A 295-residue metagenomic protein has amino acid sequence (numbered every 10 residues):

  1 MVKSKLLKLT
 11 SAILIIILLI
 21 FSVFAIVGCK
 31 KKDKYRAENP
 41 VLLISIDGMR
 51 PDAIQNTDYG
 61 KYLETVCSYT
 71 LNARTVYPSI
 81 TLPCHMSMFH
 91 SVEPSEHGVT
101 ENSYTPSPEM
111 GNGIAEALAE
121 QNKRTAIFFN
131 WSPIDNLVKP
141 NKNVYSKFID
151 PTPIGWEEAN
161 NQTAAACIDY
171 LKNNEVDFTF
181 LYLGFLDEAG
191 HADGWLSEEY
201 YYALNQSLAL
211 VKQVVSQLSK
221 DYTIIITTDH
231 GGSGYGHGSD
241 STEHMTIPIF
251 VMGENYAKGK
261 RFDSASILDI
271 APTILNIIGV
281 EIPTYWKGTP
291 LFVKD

Functional and structural regions predicted by a protein language model:
I13-V23: Bacterial N-terminal signal peptides
L42-S45, Y59-Y62, A203-T242, I249 (+1 more regions): Metal-dependent active-site segment of extracytoplasmic phospho-/sulfohydrolases and closely related
P51-H85, V92: Short, structured active-site-proximal loop/turn typified by the sulfatase FGly-forming signature C/S-X-P-X-R
C84-H90, D240-E281: Substrate-binding rim/cap in mid-to-C-terminal beta-strand-loop elements of soluble/periplasmic
S95-E158: Catalytic-site neighborhoods of secreted/periplasmic enzymes that process anionic sulfate/phosphate groups
V138-N141, I168-Q213: Active-site His/acidic residue clusters
V280-D295: Polar, surface-exposed loop/tail segments that function as active-site lids or cofactor/substrate-recognition elements
